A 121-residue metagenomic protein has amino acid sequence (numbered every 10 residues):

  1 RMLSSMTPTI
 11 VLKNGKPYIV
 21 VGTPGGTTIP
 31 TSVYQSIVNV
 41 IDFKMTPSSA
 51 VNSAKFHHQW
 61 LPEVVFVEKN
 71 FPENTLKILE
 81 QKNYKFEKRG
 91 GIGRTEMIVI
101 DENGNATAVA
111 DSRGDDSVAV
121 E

Functional and structural regions predicted by a protein language model:
R1-R89: Proteins synthesized as precursors that undergo proteolytic processing into mature forms
N70-E121: Cofactor-centric catalytic regions
